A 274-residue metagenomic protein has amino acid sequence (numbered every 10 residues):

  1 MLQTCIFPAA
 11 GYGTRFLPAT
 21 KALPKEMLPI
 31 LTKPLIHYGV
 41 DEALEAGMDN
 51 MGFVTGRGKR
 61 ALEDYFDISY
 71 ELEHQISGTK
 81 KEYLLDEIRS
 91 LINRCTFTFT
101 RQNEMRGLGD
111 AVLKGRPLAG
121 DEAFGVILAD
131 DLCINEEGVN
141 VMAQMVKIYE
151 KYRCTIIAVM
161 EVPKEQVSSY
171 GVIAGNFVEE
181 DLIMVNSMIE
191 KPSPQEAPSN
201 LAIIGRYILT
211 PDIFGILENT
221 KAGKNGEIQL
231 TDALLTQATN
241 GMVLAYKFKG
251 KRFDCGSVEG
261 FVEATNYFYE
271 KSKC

Functional and structural regions predicted by a protein language model:
M1-K81, G138-Q144: N-terminal glycine-rich phosphate-binding loop and ensuing alpha1 helix
T4, D49-M51, A123, C154-T155 (+2 more regions): Residues at the starts of beta-strands that form the adenosine-phosphate
L35-Y38, D110-K114, A233: Well-ordered alpha-helical segments embedded in enzymatic catalytic cores
I36, L62, G115, D130 (+2 more regions): Residue-level signal for inorganic ion chemistry
L72-Q75, E82-V172, L209, E218-T220: Conserved beta-loop-beta/alpha segment of the NTase-like Rossmann-fold superfamily that binds/positions NTPs
G125, G138-M142, V146-E150, F177-F253 (+1 more regions): Catalytic-core segments of class I nucleotidyltransferases/pyrophosphorylases that form NMP-activated intermediates
